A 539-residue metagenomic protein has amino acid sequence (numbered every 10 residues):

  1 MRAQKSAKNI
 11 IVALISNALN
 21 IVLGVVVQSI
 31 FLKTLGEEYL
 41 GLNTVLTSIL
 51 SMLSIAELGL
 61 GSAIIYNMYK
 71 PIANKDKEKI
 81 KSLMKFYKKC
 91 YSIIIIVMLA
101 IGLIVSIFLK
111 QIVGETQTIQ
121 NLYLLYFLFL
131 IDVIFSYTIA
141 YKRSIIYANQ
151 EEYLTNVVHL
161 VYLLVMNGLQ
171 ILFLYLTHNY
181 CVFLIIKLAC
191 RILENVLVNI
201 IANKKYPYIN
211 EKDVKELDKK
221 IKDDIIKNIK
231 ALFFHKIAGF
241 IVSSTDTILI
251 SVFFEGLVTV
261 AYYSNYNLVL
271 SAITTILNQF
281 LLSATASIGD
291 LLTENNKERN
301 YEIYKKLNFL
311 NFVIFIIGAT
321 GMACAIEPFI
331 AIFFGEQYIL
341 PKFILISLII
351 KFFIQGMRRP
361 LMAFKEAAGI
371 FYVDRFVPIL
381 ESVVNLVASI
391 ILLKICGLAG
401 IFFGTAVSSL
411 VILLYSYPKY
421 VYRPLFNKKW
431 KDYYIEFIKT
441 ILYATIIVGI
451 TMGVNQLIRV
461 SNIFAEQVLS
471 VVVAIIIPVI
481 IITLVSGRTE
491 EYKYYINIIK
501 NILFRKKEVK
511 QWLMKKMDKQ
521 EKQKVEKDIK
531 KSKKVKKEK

Functional and structural regions predicted by a protein language model:
M1-S6, C181-L184, V198-S244, S287-E302 (+4 more regions): Interhelical loop/hinge segments that connect adjacent transmembrane helices in multipass membrane
N9-V25, Y162, I186-V198, A202 (+7 more regions): Transmembrane helical elements of multi-pass membrane transporters/channels
V22-L40, K110-G114, L174-T177, F233 (+6 more regions): Helix-terminus/linker motif at the lipid-water interface of multi-pass membrane proteins
S29, L58-N74, A148, Y206-E211 (+3 more regions): Helix-loop junctions and terminal segments of transmembrane helices in multi-pass membrane transport/translocation
F31-M52, L83, Y180-I185, K220-N228 (+4 more regions): Interfacial/gating helices of multi-pass transporter permease domains
L32-T34, E38-Y39, Y153, L164-V196 (+6 more regions): Membrane-interface helix-loop junctions in multi-pass transport and translocation proteins
C90-S244, I350: Hydrophobic transmembrane helix module of multi-pass membrane transport proteins
K428-K429, M452-K539: Membrane-proximal transmembrane or re-entrant/amphipathic helices at the cytosolic face
